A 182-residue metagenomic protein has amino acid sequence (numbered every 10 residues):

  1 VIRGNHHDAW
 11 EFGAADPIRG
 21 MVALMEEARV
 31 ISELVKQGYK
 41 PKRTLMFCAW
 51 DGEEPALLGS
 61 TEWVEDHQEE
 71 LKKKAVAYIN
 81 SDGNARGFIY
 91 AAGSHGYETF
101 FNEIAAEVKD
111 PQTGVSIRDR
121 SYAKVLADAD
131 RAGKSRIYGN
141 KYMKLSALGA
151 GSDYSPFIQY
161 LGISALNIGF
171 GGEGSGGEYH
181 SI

Functional and structural regions predicted by a protein language model:
V1-I2, A77: Structural motif
R3-L57: Alpha-helical metal-binding/catalytic segments enriched in His/Glu/Asp
W50-I182: Metal-dependent peptidase/peptidase-like ectodomains
